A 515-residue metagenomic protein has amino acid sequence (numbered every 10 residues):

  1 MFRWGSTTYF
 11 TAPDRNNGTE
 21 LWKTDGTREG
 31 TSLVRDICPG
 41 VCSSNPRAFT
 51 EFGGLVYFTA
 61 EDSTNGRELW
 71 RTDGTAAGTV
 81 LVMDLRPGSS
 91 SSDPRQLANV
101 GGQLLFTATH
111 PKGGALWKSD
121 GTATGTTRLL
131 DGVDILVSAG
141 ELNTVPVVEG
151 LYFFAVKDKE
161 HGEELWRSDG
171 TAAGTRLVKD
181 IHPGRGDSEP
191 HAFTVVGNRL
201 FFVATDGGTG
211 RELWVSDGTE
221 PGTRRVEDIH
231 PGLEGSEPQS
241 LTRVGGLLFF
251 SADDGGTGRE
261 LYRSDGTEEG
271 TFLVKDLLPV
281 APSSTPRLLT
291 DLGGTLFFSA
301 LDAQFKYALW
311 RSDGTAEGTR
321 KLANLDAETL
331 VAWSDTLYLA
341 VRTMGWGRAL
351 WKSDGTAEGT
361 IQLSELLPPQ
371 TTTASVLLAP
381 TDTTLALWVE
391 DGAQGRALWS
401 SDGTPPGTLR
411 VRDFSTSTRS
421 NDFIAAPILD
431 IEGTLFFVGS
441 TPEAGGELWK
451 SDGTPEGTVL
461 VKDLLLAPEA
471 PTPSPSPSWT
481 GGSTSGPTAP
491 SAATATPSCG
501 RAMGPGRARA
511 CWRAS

Functional and structural regions predicted by a protein language model:
M1-S515: Feature 14080 marks short, conserved micro-sites in well-ordered regions that are central to protein function
